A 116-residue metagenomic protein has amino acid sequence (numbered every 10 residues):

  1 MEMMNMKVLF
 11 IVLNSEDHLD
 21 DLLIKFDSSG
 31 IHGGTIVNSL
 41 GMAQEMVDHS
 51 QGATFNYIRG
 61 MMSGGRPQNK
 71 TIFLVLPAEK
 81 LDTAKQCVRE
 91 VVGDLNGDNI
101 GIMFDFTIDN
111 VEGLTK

Functional and structural regions predicted by a protein language model:
M1-K116: Positively charged, small/polar-rich N-terminal and surface patches that mediate targeting and assembly and bind
